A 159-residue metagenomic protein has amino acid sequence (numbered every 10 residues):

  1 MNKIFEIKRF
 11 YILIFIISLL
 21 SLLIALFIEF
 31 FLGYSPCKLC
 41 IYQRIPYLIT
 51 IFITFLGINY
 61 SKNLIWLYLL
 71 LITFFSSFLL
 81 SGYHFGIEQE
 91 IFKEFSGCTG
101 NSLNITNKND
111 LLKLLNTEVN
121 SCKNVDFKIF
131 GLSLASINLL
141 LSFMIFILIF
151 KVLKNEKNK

Functional and structural regions predicted by a protein language model:
E6-I16, Y60-F78, I147, K151: Interfacial segments of alpha-helical transmembrane regions
I24-E29, S76-I91: C-terminal TM-helix exit segments that contain a strictly Trp-centered aromatic cap at the helix terminus
F30-K38, G86-I87, K128: Membrane-interface helix caps and helix-loop-helix hairpins in membrane proteins
Y34-R44, S96-T99: Non-cytosolic membrane-interface motifs at loop->transmembrane helix junctions
I41-F52, L140-F143: Membrane-embedded alpha-helical segments of multi-pass membrane proteins, especially the transmembrane helices
T50-S61: Canonical alpha-helical transmembrane segments
E90-S133: Extracytosolic (periplasmic/ER-lumenal) interhelical loops and adjacent juxtamembrane/interface segments of multi-pass
N116-K159: A hydrophobic membrane-anchoring alpha-helix module
